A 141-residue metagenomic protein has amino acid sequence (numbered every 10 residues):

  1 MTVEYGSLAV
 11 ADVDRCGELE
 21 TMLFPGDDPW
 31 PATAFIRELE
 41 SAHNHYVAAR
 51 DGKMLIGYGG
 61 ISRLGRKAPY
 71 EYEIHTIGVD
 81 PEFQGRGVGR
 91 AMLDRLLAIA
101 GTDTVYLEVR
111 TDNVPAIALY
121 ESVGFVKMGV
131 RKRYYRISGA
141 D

Functional and structural regions predicted by a protein language model:
T2-Y5: Extreme N-terminal starter segment of soluble prokaryotic enzymes
S7-Q84, R90-I99: Acetyl-CoA-dependent GNAT
E40, A116, G139-A140: Short Asp/Glu-rich motifs
S62, E71, D112, I117 (+1 more regions): A short, glycine- and basic residue-enriched loop/turn that sits immediately adjacent to a domain's principal
T76-D94, R110-A118, S122-V123, K127: Conserved glycine-rich acetyl-CoA-binding loop
Y106-E108, V126-D141: Conserved catalytic-core motifs of GNAT/GCN5-like acyltransferases
